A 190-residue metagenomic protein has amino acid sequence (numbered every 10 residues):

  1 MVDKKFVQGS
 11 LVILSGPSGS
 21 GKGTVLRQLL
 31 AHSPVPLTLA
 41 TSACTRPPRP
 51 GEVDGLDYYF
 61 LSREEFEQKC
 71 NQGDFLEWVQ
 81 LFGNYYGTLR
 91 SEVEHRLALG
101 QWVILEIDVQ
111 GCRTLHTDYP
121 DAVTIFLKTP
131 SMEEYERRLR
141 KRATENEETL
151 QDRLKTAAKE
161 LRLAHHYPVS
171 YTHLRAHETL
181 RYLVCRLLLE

Functional and structural regions predicted by a protein language model:
L14: Hydrophobic anchor at the beta1->P-loop junction of P-loop NTPases
P17: P-loop (Walker A) phosphate-binding loop of NTP-binding proteins
K22: Conserved lysine of the Walker
A31-T38: Post-Walker A helix-loop "phosphate-sensing" segment adjacent to the P-loop in P-loop NTPases
S42-V103, Q110: ATP-dependent small-molecule kinase phosphotransfer cores that center on conserved nucleotide phosphate-binding segments
T88-R142: ATP-dependent NMP and nucleoside kinases share a basic, alpha-helical "lid"
T172-T179: Conserved small/polar residues in nucleotide/adenosyl-binding loops
